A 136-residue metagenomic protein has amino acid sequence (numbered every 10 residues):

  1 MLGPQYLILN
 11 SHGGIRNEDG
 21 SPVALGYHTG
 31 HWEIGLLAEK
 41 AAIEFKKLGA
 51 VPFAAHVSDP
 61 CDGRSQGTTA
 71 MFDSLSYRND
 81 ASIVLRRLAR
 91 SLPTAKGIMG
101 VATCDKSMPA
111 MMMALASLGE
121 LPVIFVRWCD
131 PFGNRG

Functional and structural regions predicted by a protein language model:
M1-G136: Metallocofactor- and cofactor-centric catalytic cores in central/energy metabolism, strongly enriched
